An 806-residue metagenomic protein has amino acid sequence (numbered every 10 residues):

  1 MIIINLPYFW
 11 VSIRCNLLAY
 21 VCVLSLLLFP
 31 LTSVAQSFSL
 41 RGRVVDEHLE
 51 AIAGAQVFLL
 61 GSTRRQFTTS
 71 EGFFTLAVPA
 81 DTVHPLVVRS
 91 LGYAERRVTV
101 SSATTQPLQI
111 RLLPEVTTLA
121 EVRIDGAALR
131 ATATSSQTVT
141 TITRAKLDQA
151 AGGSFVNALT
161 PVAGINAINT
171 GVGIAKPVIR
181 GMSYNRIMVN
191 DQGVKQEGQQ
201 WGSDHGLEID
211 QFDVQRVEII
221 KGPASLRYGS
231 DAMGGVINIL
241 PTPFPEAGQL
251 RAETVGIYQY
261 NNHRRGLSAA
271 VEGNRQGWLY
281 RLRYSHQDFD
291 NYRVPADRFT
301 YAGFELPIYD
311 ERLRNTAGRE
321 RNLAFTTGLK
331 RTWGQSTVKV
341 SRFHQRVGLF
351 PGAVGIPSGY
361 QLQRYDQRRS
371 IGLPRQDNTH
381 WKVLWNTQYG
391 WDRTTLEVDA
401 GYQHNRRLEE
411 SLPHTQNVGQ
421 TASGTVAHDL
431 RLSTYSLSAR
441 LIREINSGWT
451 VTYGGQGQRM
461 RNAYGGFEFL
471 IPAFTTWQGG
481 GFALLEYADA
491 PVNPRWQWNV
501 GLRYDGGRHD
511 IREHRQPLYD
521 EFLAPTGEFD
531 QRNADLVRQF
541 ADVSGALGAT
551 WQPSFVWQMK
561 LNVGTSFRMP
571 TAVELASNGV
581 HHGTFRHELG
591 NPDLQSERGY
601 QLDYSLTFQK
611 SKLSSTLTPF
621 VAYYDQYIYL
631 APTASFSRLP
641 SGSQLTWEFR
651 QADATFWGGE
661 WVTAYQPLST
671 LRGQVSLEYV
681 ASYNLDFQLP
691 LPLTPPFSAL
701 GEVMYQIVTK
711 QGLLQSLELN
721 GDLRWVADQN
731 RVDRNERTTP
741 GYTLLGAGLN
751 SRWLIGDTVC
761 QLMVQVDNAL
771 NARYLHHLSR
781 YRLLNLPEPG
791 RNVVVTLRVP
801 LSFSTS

Functional and structural regions predicted by a protein language model:
V45, Q56-L60, R89-Y93, A103-D148 (+2 more regions): Short, acidic, small-residue-rich periplasmic hinge/interaction motif at the N-terminus of Gram-negative outer-membrane
T75, V194-K221: Short acidic/polar hinge/loop motifs at secondary-structure boundaries that mediate gating or recognition
G92, N274-G372: Periplasmic-side early beta-strands and strand-to-turn transitions of outer-membrane beta-barrels
P107-R111, F155-A158, G173-V178, N190 (+4 more regions): N-terminal periplasmic accessory domains that precede and gate Gram-negative outer-membrane beta-barrel machines
P295, P619, Y623-Q626, L630 (+2 more regions): C-terminal beta-signal and adjacent terminal beta-strands/loops of Gram-negative outer-membrane beta-barrel proteins
N315, G424-R440, L589-Q595, Q601 (+2 more regions): Outer membrane beta-barrel strand-and-loop segments of large Gram-negative receptors, especially TonB-dependent
N446-M460, G466-Y624: Structural signature of Gram-negative outer-membrane beta-barrels, strongest in the C-terminal barrel of TonB-dependent
S447, F620-Y624, I628, F636-Q729: Gram-negative outer-membrane beta-barrel transporters
